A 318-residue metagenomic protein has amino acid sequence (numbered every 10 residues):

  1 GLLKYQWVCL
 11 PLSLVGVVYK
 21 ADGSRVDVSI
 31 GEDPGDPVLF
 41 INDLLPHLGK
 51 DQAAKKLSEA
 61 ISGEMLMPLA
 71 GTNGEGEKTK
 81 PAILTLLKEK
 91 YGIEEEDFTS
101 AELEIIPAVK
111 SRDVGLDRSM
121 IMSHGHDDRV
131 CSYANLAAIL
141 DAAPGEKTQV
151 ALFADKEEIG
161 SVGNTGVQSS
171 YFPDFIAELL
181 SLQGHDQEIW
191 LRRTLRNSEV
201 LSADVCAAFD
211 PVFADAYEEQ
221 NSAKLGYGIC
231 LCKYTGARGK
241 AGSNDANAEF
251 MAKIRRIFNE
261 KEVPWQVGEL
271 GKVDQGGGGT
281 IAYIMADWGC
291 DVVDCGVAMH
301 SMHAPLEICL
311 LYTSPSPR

Functional and structural regions predicted by a protein language model:
G1, M122-G160: Alpha-helical metal-binding/catalytic segments enriched in His/Glu/Asp
G1-K50: A generic, well-ordered mixed alpha/beta core segment in the N-terminal half of proteins
L2-K4, L116-H126, E157-V162, G239 (+1 more regions): A short glycine/serine-rich beta->alpha loop
D22, V109-S111, F153-S161, G166 (+3 more regions): Acidic, glycine-rich active-site loops and adjacent beta-strand->loop/helix elements that engage anionic groups
E32-S123, D141: Soluble metallo-hydrolase cores and metallopeptidase-like ectodomains found primarily in the secretory/periplasmic
K78-D97, C206-F213, Y217-A304: Active-site-adjacent substrate-binding region of metalloamidase/peptidase-like peptide-processing proteins
F172-R193: A glycine-rich helix N-cap at a beta->alpha junction
Y312-P317: Conserved small/polar residues in nucleotide/adenosyl-binding loops
